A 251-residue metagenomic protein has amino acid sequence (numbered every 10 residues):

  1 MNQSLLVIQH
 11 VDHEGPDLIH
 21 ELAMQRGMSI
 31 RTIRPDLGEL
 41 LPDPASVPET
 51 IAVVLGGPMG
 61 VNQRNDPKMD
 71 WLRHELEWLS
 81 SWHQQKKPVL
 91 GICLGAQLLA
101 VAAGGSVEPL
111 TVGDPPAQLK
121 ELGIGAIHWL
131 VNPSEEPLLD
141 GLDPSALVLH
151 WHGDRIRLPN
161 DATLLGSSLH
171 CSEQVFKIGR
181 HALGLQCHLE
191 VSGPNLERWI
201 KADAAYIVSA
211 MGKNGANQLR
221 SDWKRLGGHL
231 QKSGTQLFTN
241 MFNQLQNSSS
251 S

Functional and structural regions predicted by a protein language model:
M1-L6: Extreme N-terminal starter segment of soluble prokaryotic enzymes
I8-H10, P35, L94: Cofactor-binding loop segments of dinucleotide-utilizing enzymes, especially the Rossmann-like FAD- and NAD(P)+-binding
Q9-V11, V54-V61, G153, C187: Glycine-rich His-Gly loop
H13-L18: Short N-terminal binding/cap micro-motifs at the start of the first secondary-structure element
E21-L90: Flexible gly/pro-rich beta->alpha loop and the following alpha-helix that scaffold active-site loops
W82-S106: Catalytic nucleophile loop
G105-E190, P194: Pocket-forming structural segment of enzyme catalytic cores
V191-S251: Acyltransferase
